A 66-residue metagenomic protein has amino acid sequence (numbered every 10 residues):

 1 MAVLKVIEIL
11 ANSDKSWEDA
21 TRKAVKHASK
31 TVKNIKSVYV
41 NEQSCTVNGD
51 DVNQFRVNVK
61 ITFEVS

Functional and structural regions predicted by a protein language model:
A2-S37: Short, well-ordered alpha-helical segments
K36-V38, V65-S66: Short, surface-exposed, polar/charged, turn-prone segments marking secondary-structure boundaries
S44-S66: A cross-kingdom feature marking charged/low-complexity
